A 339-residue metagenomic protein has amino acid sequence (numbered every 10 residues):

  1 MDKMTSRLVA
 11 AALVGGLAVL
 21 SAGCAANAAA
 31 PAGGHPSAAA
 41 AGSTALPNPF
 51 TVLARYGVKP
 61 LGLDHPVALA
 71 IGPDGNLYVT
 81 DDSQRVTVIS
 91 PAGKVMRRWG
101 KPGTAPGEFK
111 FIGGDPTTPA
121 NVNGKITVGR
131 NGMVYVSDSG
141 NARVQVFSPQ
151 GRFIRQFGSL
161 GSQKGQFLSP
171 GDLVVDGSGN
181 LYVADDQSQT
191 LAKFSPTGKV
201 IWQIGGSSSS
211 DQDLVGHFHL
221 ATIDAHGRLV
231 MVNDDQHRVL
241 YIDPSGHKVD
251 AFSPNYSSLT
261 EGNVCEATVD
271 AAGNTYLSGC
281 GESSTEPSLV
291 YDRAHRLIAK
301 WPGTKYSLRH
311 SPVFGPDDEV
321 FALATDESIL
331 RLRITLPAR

Functional and structural regions predicted by a protein language model:
D2-A12: Bacterial N-terminal signal peptides that target proteins for export
L20-G23: C-terminal motif of bacterial Sec signal peptides marking the signal peptidase cleavage site
A25-R339: Eukaryotic scaffold repeat domains enriched in small/polar residues
